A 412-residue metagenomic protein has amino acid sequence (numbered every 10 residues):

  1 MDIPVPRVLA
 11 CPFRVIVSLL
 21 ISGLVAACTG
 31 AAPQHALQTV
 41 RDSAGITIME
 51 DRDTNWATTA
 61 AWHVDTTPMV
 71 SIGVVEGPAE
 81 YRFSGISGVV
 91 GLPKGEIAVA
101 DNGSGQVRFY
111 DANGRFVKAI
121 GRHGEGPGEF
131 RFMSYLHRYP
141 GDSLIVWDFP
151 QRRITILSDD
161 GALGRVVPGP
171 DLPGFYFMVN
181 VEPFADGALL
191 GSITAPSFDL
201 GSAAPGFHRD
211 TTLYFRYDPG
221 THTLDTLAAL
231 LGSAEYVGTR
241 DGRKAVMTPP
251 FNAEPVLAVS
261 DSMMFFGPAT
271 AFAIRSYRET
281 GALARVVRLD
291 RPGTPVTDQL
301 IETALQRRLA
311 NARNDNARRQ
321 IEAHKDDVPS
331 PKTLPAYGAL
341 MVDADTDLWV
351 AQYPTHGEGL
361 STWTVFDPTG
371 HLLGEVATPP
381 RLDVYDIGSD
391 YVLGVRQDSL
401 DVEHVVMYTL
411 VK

Functional and structural regions predicted by a protein language model:
M1-F13: N-terminal secretory signal peptides that target proteins for export/translocation
P12-A27: Bacterial N-terminal signal peptides
C28-K412: Eukaryotic scaffold repeat domains enriched in small/polar residues
